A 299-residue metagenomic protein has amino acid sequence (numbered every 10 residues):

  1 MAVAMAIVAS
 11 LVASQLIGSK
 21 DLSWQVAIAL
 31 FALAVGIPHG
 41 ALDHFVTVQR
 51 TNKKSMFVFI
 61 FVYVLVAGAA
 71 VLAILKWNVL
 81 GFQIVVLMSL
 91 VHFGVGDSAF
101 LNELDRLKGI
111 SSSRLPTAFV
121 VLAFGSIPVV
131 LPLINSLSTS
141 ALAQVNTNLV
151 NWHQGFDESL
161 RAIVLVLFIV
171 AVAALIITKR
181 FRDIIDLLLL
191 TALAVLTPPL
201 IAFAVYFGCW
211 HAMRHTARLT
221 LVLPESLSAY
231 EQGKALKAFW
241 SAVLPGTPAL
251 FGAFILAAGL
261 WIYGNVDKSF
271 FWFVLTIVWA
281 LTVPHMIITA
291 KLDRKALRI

Functional and structural regions predicted by a protein language model:
M1-G36, L275-W279, K291-R294: N-terminal signal-anchor module of multipass membrane proteins
M1-M5, L115-P116, W240-S241: N-terminal membrane topogenic signal
A6-V12, V62-V71, L167-A171, I184-L193: Hydrophobic, membrane-inserted alpha-helices
F31-G40, V86-A99, C209-L219, V278-P284: Alpha-helical transmembrane segments and their membrane-interface exit regions
P38-Q49, F93-D105, I169-K179, L219 (+1 more regions): C-terminal ends of transmembrane helices
Q49-F57, F61, G68-V129: Membrane-interface helix-loop-helix junctions at boundaries between adjacent transmembrane segments
G96-L101, T197, Y206-L236, V243-L244: Predominantly late transmembrane helices and immediately cytosolic-facing juxtamembrane segments
E103-A173: Long hydrophobic alpha-helical segments that form multi-pass transmembrane helix bundles in integral membrane proteins
